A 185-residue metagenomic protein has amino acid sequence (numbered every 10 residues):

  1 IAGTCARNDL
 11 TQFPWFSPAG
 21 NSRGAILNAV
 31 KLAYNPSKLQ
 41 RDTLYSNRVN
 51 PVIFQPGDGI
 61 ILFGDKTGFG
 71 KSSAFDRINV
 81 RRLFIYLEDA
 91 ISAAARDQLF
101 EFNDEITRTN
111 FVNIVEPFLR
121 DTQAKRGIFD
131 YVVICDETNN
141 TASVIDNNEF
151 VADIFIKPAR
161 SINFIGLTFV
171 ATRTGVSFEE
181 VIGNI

Functional and structural regions predicted by a protein language model:
I1-I185: Structured, hydrophobic secondary-structure cores that serve as assembly/anchoring elements
